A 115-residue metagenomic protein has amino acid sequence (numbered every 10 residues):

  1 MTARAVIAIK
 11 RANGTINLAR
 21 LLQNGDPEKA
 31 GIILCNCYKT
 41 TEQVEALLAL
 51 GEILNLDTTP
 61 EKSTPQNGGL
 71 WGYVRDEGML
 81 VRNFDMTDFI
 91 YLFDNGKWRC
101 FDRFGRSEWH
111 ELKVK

Functional and structural regions predicted by a protein language model:
M1-A3, N83: A short catalytic or substrate-binding loop motif that flags glycine-/basic-rich loops and adjacent residues that bind
R4-I9: Short beta-strand scaffold segments in enzyme catalytic cores
K10-G14, F93-G96: Short acidic-glycine loop/turn motifs at beta-strand connectors
I16-N17, R99: Generic structural signal for well-ordered beta-strand positions
N17-K29, R106: Short, solvent-exposed aromatic-acidic interface loops
C35-K115: Low-complexity intrinsically disordered segments
